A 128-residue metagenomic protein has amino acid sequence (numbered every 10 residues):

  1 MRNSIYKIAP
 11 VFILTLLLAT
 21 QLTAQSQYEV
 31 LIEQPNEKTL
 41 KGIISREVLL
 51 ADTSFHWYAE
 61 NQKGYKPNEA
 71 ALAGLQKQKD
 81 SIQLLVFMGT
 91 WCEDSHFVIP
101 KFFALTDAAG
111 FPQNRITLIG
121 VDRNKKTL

Functional and structural regions predicted by a protein language model:
M1-Y28: Bacterial Sec-dependent N-terminal signal peptides
L18, Q78, G110-P112: Short, structurally constrained coil/turn elements that cap an alpha-helix or connect an alpha-helix to the following
Q25-Q78: Non-globular targeting/processing and membrane-anchoring segments
D80-T90: Short active-site neighborhood of thiol/selenol oxidoreductases, capturing the structured segment around
V86-F87, Q113-L128: Thiol-based oxidoreductase modules, predominantly thioredoxin-like and allied folds used for disulfide exchange
T90-P100: Conserved redox-active cysteine motifs that mediate thiol-disulfide chemistry, especially di-cysteine Cys-X(1-2)-Cys
I99-D107: Histidine-anchored nucleotide/phosphate-binding helix
